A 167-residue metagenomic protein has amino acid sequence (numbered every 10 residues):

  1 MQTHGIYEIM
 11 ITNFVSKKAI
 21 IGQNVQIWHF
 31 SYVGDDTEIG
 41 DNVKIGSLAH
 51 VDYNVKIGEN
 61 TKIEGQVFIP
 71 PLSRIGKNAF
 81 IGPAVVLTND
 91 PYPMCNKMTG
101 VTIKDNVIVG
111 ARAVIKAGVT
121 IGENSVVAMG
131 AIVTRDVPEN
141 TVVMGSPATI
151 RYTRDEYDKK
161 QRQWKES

Functional and structural regions predicted by a protein language model:
T3-T12, S16-K17, I27-T120, S146-A148 (+2 more regions): Flexible, glycine/small-residue-enriched loop-and-beta-strand segment within the central core of proteins
N24: A glycine-/small-residue-rich N-terminal strand-loop-strand element that serves as the cofactor-binding glycine loop
L72, R135-D136: Active-site-adjacent segment of SDR/Rossmann-fold oxidoreductases
V127: Binuclear metal-ion centers of metallo-dependent hydrolases, dominated by the metallo-beta-lactamase
P138-E139, G145-P147: Acidic, glycine-centered active-site loop in nucleotide-sugar glycosyltransferases
K165-S167: ABC ATPase nucleotide-binding domains
